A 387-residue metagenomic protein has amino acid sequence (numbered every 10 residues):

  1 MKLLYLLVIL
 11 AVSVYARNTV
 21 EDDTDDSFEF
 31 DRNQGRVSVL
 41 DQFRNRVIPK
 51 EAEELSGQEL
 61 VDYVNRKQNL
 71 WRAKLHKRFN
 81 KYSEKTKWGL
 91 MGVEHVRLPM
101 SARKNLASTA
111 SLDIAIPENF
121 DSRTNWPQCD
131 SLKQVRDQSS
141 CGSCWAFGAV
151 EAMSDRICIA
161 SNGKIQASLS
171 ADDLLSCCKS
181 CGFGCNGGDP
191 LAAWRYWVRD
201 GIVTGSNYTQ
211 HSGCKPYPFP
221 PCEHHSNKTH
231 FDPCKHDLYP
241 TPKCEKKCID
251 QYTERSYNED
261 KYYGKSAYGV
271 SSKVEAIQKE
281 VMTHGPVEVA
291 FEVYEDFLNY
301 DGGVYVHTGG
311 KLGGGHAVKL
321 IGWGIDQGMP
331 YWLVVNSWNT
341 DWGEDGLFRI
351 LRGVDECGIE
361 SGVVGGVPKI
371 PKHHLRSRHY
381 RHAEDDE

Functional and structural regions predicted by a protein language model:
L4-Y5, S13-E387: Catalytic-core signature of thiol
